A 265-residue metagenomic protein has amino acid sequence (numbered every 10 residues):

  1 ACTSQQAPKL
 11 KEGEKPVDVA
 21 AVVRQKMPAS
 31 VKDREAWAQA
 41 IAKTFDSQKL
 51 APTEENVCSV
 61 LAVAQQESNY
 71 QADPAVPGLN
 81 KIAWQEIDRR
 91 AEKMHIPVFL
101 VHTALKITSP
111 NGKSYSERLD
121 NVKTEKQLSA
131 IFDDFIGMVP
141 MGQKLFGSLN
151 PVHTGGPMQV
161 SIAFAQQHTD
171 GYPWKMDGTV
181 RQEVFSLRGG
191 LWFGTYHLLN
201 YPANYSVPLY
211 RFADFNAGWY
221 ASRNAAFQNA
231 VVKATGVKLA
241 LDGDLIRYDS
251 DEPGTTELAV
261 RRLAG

Functional and structural regions predicted by a protein language model:
C2-G265: Cell-wall glycan-active module
